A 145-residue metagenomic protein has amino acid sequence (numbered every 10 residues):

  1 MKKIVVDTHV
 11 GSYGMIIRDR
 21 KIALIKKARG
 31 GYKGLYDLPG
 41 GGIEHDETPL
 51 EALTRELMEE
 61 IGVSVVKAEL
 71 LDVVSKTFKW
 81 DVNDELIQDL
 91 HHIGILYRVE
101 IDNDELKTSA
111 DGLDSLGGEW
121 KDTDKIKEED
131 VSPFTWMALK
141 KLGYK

Functional and structural regions predicted by a protein language model:
M1-M15, D19, I87-Q88: Acidic, metal-coordinating catalytic segment for phosphate/diphosphate chemistry, firing primarily on the Nudix
I16-I17, L24, V99: Conserved hydrophobic "DFG−1" position in protein kinase catalytic cores
K21-E60: Conserved Nudix-box catalytic region and its N-terminal flanking loop in Nudix hydrolases and closely related
S64-V73: A short coil-to-beta-strand element that immediately follows conserved catalytic motifs
V74-L106: Active-site-adjacent beta-strand/loop module that shapes the phosphate/pyrophosphate-binding cleft
L96-E100, T108-K140: NUDIX/MutT-family hydrolases
